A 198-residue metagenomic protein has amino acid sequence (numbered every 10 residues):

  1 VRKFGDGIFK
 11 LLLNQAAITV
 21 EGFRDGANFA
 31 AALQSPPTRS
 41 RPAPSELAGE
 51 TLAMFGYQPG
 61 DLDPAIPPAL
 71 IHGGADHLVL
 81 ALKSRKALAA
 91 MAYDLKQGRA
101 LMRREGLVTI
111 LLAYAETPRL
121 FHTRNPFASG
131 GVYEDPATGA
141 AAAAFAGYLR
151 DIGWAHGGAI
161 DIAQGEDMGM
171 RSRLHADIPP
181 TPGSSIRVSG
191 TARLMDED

Functional and structural regions predicted by a protein language model:
V1-D198: Active-site proximal loop and beta-alpha junction motif in alpha/beta enzyme cores
